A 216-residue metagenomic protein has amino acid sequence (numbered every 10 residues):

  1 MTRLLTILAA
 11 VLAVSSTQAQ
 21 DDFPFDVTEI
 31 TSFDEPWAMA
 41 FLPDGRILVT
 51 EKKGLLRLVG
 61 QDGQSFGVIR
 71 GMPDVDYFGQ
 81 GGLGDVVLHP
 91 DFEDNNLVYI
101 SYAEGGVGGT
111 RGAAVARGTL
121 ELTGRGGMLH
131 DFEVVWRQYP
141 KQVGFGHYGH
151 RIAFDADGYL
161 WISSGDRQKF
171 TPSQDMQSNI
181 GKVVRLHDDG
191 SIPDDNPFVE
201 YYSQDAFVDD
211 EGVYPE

Functional and structural regions predicted by a protein language model:
M1-I7: Sec-dependent signal peptide recognition, specifically the positively charged N-region followed immediately by
A9-Q18: Hydrophobic h-region of N-terminal signal peptides that target proteins for export in Gram-negative bacteria
V14, V135, N196-F198: Short, surface-exposed recognition loops or helix-turn segments adjacent to catalytic cores
Q18-D26, G124-L129, S191-G212: Blade/loop signatures of beta-propeller domains
A19-T171: Acidic, Gly/Ser/Thr-rich repeat motifs that build Ca2+-stabilized beta-propeller blades
K52, D157-G158, G165-D166, N179 (+3 more regions): A fold-level detector for beta-propeller and closely related beta-sheet-rich head/sensor domains
A113-G124, M176-D189: Beta-propeller blade signature
